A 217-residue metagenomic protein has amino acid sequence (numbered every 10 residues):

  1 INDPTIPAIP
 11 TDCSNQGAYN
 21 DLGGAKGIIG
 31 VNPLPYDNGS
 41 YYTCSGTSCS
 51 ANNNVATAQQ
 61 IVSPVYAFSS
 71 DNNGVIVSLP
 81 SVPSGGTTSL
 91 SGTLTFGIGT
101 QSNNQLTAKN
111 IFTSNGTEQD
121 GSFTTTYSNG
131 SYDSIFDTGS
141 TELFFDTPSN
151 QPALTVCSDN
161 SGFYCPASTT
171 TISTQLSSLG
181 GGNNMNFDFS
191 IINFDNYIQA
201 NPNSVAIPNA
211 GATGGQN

Functional and structural regions predicted by a protein language model:
I1-S131: Aspartyl protease catalytic domain
A67-S69, V77-N217: C-terminal catalytic lobe of pepsin-like aspartyl proteases
